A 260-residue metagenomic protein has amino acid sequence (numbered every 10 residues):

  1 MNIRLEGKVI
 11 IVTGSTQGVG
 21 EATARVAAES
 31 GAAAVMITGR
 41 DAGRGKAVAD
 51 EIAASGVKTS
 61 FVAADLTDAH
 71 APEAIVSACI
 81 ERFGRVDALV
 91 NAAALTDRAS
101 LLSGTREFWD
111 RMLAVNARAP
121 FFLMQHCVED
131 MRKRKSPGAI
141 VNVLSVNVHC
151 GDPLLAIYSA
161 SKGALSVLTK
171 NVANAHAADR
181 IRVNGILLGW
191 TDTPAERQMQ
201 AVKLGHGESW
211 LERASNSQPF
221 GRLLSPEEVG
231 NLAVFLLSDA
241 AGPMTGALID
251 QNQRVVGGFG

Functional and structural regions predicted by a protein language model:
M1, C150, R222, V234 (+1 more regions): Short C-terminal tail/terminal secondary-structure segment of NAD(P)H-dependent dehydrogenase/reductase domains
T16-Q17, D41: Conserved glycine-rich cofactor-binding loop
V90, A177, R182, M244-G246: Short, small/polar-rich loop/turn modules that mediate ligand/substrate recognition or access, typified
S100-L101, F108-D110, A214: Substrate-binding pocket helix/loop in short-chain dehydrogenase/reductase
M124, S161, T169: Active-site helix of classical SDR
E129, N174-A178, G242: Alpha-helical segment proximal to the catalytic Tyr-Lys
S145: Residue(s) in the substrate-gating loop at a strand-loop-helix junction that position the organic substrate next
